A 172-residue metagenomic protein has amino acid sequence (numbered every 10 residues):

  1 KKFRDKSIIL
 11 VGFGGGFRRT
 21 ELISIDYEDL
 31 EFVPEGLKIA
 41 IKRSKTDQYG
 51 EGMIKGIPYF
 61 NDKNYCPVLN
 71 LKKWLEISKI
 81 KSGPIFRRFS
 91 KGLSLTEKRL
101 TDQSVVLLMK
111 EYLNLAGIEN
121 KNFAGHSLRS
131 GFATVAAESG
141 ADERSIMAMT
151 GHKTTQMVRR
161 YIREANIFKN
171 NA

Functional and structural regions predicted by a protein language model:
K1, K63, T101, G125-H126: Residue-level marker of regulatory loop/turn positions in helix-turn-helix DNA-binding domains and in histidine
F3-I23, T134-E138: Short pre-functional
F3-S7, V105, R129: N-terminal positioning helix adjacent to the helix-turn-helix/winged-helix DNA-binding module
G15, T20-V68, K73-E76: Conserved tyrosine-mediated DNA breakage-rejoining catalytic core shared by Y-recombinases
K42, R87, I162: Residue-level detector of conserved, well-ordered beta-strand and adjacent loop positions that form binding/recognition
F60-E119: Active-site/catalytic core of tyrosine-dependent DNA strand-transfer enzymes
I80-K81, V106-A148, T155, I167: Short, basic (Lys/Arg/His-rich) helix/loop patches that form interaction surfaces in the mid-to-C-terminal regions
T150-A172: Catalytic-site neighborhood detector that most strongly recognizes the C-terminal catalytic loop/helix of tyrosine
